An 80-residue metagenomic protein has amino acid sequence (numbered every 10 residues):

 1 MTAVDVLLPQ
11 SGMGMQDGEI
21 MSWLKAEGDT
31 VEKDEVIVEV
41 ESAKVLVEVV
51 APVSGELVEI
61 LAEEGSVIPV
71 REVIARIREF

Functional and structural regions predicted by a protein language model:
M1-I37, E48, P52-S54, L61: Acidic, low-complexity mobile loops and tails
T2-A3, S11-G12, V67, R76-F80: Short, charged helix-to-loop "capping" segments that act as catalytic/coupling loops
E32-V49, P69-F80: Short hydrophobic beta/alpha edge segments that flank linear recognition/processing sites
G55-I74: PDZ-domain C-terminal substructure recognizer with occasional recognition of PDZ-binding tails
